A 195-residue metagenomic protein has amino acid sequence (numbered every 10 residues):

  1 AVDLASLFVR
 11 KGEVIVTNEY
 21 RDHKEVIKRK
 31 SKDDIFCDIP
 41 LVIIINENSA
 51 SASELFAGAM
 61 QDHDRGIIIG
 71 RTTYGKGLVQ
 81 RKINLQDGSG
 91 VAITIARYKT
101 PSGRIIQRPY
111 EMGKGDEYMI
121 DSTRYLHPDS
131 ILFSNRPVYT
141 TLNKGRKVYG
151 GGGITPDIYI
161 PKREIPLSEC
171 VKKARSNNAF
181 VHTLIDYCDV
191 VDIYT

Functional and structural regions predicted by a protein language model:
A1-S51, L78-N84, K99: Gly/Ser/Thr-rich loop/hinge elements
V2, I35, E47-E54, P161 (+2 more regions): Soluble non-cytosolic domains of exported or imported proteins
D3-F8, L55-D62, T94: Alpha-helical scaffold elements adjacent to nucleotide-binding pockets in ATP/GTP-utilizing enzyme cores
F8, L41, M60, G103 (+1 more regions): Terminal peptide-recognition signature
C37-P40, F56, D64, S89-T94: Envelope-exposed proteins and targeting segments
A50, H63-K76: Short, well-structured beta-strand/strand-turn elements
I93-E111: Extended catalytic-interface subdomain
I105-I106, Y110-T195: Conserved functional hotspot residues or short segments at active or partner-binding sites across diverse domains
